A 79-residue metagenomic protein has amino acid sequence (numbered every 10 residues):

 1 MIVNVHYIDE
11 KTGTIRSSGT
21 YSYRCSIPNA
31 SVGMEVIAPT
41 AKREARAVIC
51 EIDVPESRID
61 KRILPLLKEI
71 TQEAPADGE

Functional and structural regions predicted by a protein language model:
I2-E79: Terminal, basic amphipathic appendages of nucleotide-handling enzymes
